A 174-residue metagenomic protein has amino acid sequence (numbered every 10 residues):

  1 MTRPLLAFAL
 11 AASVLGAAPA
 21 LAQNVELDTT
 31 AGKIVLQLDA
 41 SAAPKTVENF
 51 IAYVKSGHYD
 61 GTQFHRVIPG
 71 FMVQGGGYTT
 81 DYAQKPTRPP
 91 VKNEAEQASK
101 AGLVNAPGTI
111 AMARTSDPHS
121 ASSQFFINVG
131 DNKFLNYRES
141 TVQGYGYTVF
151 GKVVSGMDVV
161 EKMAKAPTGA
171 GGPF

Functional and structural regions predicted by a protein language model:
M1-T2: N-terminal secretory signal peptides that target proteins for export/translocation
L5-A9, G16-F174: Cyclophilin-like peptidyl-prolyl cis-trans isomerases
